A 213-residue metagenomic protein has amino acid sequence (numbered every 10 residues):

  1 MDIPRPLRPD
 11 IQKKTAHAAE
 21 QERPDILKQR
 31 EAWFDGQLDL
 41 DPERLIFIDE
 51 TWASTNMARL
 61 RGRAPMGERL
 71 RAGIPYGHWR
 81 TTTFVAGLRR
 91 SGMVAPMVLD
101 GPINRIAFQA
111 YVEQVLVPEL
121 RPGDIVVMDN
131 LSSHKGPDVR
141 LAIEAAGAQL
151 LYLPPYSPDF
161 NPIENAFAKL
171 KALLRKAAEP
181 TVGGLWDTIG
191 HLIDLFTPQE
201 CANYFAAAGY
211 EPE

Functional and structural regions predicted by a protein language model:
M1-E213: Short functional hotspots at interaction and active-site rims
